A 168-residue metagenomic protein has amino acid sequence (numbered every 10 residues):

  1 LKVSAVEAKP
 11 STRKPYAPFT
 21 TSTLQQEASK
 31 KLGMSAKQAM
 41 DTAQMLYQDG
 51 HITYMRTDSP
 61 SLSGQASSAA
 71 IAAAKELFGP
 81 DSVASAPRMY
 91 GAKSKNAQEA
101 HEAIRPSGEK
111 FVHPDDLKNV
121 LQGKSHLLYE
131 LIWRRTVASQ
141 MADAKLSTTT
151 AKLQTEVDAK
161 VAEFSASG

Functional and structural regions predicted by a protein language model:
L1-G168: Core catalytic DNA strand-manipulation module of type IA topoisomerases
